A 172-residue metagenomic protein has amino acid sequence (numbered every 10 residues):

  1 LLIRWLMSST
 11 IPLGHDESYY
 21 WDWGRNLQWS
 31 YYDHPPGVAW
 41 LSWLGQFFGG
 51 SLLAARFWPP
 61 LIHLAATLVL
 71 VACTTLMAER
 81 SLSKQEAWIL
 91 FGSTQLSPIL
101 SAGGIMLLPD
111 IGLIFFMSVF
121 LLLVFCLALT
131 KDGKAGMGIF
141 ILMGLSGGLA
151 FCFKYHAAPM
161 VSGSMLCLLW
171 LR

Functional and structural regions predicted by a protein language model:
M7-Y20, W29-L41, G49-A54: Extracytoplasmic catalytic/substrate-binding loops of multi-pass membrane glycan-assembly enzymes
N26, F91, G136-K154: Membrane-interface alpha helices of multi-pass inner-membrane proteins
P36-W40, F48-L68, W88, G103-L107: Loop-to-helix entry region of an early transmembrane alpha helix in multi-pass inner-membrane enzymes
F57-S81, E86, V119-L123: Transmembrane-helix motifs of polytopic, lipid-linked glycan transferases
L76-S81, F120-F140, L169-W170: Membrane-interface transmembrane helices that cradle and orient dolichyl/undecaprenyl
A87-P98, S118, L122, G147 (+1 more regions): Short helix- or helix-capping micro-motifs that position conserved polar/aromatic residues at function-defining sites
I99-L113, Y155: Short acidic/glycine- and proline-prone juxtamembrane loop motifs at membrane-interface regions of multi-pass membrane
I141-L142, H156-L171: Transmembrane-embedded, aromatic-rich helix segments that form part of the hydrophobic channel/pocket engaging
